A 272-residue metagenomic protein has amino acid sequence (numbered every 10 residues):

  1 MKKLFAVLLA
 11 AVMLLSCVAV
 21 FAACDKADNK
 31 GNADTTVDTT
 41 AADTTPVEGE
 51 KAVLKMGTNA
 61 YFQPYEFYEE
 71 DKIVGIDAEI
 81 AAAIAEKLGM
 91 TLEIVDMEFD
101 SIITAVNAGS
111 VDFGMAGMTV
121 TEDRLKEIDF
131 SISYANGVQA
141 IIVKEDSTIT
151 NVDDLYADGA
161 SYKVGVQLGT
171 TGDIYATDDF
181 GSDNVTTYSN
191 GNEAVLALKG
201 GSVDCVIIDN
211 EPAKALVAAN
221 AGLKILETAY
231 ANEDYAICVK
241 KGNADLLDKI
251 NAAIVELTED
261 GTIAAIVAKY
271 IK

Functional and structural regions predicted by a protein language model:
A19-V37: Bacterial lipoprotein signal-peptidase II cleavage site
A27, T91, T171-Y188, A221 (+2 more regions): Ligand-binding clefts/hinges and TM-proximal coupling segments of bilobed small-molecule sensing domains
D43, V47-G117: Extracytoplasmic small-molecule ligand-binding "clamshell" domains of the periplasmic binding protein/Venus flytrap
A60, N136-E145, N210, K214-V255: Periplasmic-binding protein-like
A78, E93-V106, T150, L168 (+2 more regions): Short helix-initiation/N-cap motifs at beta->coil->alpha
G89-T91, N107-A116, A160-K163, N190 (+2 more regions): Alpha-to-beta junction loops
S101, A116-K126, Y175-D178, K199-G200 (+1 more regions): A ligand-binding cleft/hinge motif common to bilobed small-molecule-binding domains
V143-K163: Flexible hinge/capping segments at coil-to-helix
